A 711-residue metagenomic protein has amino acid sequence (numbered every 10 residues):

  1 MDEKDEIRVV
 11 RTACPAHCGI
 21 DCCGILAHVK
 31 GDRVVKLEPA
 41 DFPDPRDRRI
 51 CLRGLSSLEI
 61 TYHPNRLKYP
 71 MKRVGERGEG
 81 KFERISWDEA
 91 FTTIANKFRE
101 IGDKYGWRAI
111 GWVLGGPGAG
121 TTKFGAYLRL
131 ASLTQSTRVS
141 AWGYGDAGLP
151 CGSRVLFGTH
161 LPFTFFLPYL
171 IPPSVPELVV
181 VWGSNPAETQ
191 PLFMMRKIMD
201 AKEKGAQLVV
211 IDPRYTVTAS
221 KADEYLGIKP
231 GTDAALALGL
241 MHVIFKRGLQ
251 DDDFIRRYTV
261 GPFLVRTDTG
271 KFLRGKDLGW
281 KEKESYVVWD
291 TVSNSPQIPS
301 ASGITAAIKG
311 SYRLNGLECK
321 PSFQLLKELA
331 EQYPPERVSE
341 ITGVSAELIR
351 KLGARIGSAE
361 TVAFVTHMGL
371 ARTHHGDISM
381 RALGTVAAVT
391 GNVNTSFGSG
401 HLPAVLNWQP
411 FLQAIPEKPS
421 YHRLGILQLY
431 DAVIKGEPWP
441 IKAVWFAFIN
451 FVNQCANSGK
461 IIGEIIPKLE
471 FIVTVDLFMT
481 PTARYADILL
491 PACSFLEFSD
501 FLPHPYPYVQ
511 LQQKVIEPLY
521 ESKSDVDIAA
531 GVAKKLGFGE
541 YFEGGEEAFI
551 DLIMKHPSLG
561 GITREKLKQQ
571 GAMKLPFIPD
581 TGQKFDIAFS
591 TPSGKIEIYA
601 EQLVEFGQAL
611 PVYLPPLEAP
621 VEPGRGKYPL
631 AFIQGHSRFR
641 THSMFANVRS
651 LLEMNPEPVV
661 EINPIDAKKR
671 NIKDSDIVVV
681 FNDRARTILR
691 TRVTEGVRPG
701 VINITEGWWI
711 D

Functional and structural regions predicted by a protein language model:
M1-D253, R257-A307, E318-C319, E336-R337 (+4 more regions): N-terminal export/assembly segments and adjacent metallocofactor-ligating motifs of anaerobic energy-metabolism
V9-P15, C23, V29, A109 (+6 more regions): A cross-kingdom feature strongest in bacterial/archaeal respiratory oxidoreductases
A13, S57, G80-R84, G116-G120 (+19 more regions): Hydrophobic alpha-helical scaffolding
A40-D44, G54, L58, T137 (+6 more regions): Metal/cofactor-centered catalytic core regions of large enzymes
Y69, R73-E89, H242, R247-A346 (+6 more regions): N-terminal leader/propeptide and maturation segments of large enzyme subunits in energy/redox metabolism and hydrolases
P70, T93, K97-I101, R129-T137 (+22 more regions): Generic, well-ordered alpha-helical scaffold segments in large soluble proteins
Y105-A109, D251-I255, A363, N394-H401 (+1 more regions): Flexible, glycine/charged-enriched surface loops at secondary-structure junctions
G357-E437: Acidic catalytic cores of enzymes that act on phosphate-bearing nucleotides/polynucleotides
